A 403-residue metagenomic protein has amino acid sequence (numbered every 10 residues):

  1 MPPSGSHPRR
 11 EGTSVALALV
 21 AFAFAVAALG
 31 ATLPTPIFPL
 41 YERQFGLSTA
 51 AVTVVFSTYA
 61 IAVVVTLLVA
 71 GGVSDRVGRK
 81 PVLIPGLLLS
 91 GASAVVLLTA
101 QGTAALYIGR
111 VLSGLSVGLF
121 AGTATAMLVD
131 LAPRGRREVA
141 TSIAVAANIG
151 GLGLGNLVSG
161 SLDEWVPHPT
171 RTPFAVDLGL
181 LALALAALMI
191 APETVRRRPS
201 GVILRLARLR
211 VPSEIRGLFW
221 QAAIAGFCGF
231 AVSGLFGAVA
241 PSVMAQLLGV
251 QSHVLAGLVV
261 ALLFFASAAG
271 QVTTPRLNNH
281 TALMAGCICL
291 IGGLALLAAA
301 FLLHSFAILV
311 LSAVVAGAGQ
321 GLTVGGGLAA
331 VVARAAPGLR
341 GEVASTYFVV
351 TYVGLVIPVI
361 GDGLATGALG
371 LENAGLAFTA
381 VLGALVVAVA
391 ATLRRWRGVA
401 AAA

Functional and structural regions predicted by a protein language model:
G46, G78, T99-A104, P167 (+1 more regions): Helix-breaking motifs and short loop linkers at transmembrane-helix boundaries and internal kinks in secondary membrane
V64-T103: Conserved MFS/SLC helix-loop-helix module at the cytosolic interface between two early adjacent transmembrane helices
S93, A104-S113, A307-V315: Paired small-residue
G109-N148: Cytoplasmic helix-loop-helix junction between adjacent transmembrane helices in 12-TM secondary transporters
V139-M189: Helix-loop-helix hairpin linking two adjacent transmembrane segments in secondary transporters
A256-N279, C289, G293: Transmembrane alpha-helices of Major Facilitator/SLC transporters
A282-G325: C-terminal transmembrane helical hairpin of 12-TM major facilitator-type secondary transporters
G326-A374, F378-T379: A late C-terminal transmembrane helix in Major Facilitator Superfamily
